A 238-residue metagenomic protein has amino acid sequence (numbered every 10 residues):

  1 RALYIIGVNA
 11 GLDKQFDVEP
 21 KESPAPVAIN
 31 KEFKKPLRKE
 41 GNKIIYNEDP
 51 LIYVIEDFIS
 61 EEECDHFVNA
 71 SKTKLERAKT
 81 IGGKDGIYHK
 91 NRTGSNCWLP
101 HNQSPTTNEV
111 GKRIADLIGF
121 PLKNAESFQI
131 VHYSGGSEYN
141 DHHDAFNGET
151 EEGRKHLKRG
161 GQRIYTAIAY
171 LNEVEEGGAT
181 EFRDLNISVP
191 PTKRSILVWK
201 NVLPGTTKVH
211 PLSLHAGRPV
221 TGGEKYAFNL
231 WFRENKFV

Functional and structural regions predicted by a protein language model:
R1-V198, V202-V238: Fe(II)/2-oxoglutarate oxygenase catalytic core
